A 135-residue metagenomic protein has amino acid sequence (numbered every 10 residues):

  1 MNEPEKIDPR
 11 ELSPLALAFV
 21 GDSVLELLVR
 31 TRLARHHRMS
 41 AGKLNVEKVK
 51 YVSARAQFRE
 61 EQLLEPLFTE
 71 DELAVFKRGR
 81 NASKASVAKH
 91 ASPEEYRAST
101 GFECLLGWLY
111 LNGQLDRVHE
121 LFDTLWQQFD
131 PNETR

Functional and structural regions predicted by a protein language model:
M1-R135: Double-stranded RNA-binding/processing signature
